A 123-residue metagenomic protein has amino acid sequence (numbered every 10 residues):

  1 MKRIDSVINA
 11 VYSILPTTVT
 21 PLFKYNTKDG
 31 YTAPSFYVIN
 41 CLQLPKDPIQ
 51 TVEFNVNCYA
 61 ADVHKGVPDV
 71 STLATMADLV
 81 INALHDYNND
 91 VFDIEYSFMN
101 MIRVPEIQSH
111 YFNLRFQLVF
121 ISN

Functional and structural regions predicted by a protein language model:
M1-T20, N40-N123: Charged, amphipathic alpha-helical segments and their flanking helix caps
L22-Y31: Short acidic low-complexity segments
G30-A33, Q50: A short, polar/charged loop/turn motif at coil->beta-strand junctions and beta-hairpin connectors
T32-C41: A short, hydrophobic beta-strand-centered structural micro-motif
